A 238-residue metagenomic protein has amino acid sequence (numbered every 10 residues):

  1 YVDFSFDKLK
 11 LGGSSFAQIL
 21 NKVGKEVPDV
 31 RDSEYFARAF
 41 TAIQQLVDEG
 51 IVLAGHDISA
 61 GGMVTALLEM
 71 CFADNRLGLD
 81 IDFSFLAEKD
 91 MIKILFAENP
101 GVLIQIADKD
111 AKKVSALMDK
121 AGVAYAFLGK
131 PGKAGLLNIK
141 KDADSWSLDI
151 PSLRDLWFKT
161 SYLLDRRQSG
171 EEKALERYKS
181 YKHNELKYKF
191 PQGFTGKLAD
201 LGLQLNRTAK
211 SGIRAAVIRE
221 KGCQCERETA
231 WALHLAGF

Functional and structural regions predicted by a protein language model:
Y1-F96, A107-R214, G222, W231: Intein/HINT protein-splicing elements and their conserved insertion hotspots or analogous self-processing inserts
R214-V217, Q224-C225, T229-F238: Phosphate-binding active sites in nucleotide-utilizing proteins
